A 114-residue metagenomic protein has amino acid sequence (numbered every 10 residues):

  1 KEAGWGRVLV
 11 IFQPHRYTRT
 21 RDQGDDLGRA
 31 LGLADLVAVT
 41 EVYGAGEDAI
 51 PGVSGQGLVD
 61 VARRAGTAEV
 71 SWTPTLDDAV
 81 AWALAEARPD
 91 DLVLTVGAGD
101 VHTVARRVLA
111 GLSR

Functional and structural regions predicted by a protein language model:
K1-R114: ATP-dependent carboxylate-amine ligase
